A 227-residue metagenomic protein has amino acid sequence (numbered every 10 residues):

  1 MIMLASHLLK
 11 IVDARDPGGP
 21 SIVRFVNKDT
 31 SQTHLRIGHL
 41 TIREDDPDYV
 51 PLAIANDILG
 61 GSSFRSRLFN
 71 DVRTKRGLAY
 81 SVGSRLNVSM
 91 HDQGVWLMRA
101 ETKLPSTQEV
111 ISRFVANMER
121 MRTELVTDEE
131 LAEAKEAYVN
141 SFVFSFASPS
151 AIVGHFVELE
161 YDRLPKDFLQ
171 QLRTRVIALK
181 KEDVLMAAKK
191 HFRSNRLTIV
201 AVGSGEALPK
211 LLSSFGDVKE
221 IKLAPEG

Functional and structural regions predicted by a protein language model:
M1-H7, A116-L125, F215-L223: A common structural junction motif
I2-D46, G60-Q108, E130, R173-R193 (+1 more regions): Non-catalytic beta-strand/loop surface segments
D45-D48, K210: Short helix/loop capping segments that flank catalytic or ligand/cofactor-binding pockets
D46, E109-F114, D162-K166: Short acidic alpha-helix initiation/capping motifs at coil-to-helix transition points, especially at protein N-termini
L97, A132-G227: C-terminal regions of mature proteins
A100-S141, S145-F146, E158: C-terminal structural cap/anchor segments
